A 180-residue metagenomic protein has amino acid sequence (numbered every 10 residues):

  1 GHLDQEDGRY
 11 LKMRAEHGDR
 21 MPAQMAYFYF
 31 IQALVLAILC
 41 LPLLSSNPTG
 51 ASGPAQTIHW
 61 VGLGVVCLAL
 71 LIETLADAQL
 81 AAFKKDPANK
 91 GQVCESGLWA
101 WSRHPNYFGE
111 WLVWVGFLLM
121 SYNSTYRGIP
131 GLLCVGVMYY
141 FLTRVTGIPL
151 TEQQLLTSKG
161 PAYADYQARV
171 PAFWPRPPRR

Functional and structural regions predicted by a protein language model:
G1-T49: Intramembrane catalytic core of multi-pass membrane enzymes that act on lipidic substrates
V35-Q79, K84-R180: Hydrophobic transmembrane alpha-helices
